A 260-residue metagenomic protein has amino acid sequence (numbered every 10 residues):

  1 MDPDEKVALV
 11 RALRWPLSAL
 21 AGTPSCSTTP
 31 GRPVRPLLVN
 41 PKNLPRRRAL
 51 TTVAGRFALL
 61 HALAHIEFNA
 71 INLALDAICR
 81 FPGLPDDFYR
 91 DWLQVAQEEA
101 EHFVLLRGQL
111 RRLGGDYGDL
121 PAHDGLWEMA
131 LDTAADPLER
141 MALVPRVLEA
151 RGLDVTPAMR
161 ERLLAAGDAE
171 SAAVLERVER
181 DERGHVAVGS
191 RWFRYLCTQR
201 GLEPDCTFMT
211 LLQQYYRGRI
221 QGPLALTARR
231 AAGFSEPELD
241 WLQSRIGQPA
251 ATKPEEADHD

Functional and structural regions predicted by a protein language model:
M1-D260: Non-heme di-metal
